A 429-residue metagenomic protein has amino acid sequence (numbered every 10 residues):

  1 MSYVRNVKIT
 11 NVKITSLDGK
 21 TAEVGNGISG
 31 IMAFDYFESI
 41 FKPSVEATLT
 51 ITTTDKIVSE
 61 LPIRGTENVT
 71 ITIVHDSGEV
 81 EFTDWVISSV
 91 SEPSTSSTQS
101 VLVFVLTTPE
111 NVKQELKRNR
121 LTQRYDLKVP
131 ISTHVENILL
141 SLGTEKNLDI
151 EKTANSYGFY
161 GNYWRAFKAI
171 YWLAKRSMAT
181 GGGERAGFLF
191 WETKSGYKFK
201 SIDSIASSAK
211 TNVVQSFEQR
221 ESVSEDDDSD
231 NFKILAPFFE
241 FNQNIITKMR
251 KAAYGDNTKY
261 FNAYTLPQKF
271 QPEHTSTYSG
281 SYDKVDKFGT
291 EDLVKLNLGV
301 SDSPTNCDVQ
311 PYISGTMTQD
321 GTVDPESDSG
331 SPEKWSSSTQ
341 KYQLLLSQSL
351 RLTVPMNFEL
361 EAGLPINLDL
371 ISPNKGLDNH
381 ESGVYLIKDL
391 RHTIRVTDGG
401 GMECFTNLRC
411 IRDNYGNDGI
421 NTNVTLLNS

Functional and structural regions predicted by a protein language model:
M1-E115: Assembly/oligomerization scaffold segments
M1-N6, E81-F82, L106, K146-K152 (+4 more regions): Interface-prone segments of viral and bacterial extracellular assemblies
K8-T10, V45-A47, E67, E81-T83 (+7 more regions): Envelope-exposed proteins and targeting segments
F34-P62, E218-S429: An acidic/polar, Gly/Ser/Thr-rich interaction patch typically located in mid-to-C-terminal regions of proteins
T48-T50, L106, K117-N147, G161-F190 (+1 more regions): Amphipathic, non-transmembrane alpha-helical segments in extracytoplasmic/periplasmic proteins
T52-T54, T107-V112, K200-S207, I411-N414: Secondary-structure transition/turn motif
R64-T70, K128, V214-R220, G363: Glycine-centered loop/turn motifs
V101, E110, D149-Q243: Short beta-strand-centered interaction patches in the first periplasmic/extracellular domains of large envelope
